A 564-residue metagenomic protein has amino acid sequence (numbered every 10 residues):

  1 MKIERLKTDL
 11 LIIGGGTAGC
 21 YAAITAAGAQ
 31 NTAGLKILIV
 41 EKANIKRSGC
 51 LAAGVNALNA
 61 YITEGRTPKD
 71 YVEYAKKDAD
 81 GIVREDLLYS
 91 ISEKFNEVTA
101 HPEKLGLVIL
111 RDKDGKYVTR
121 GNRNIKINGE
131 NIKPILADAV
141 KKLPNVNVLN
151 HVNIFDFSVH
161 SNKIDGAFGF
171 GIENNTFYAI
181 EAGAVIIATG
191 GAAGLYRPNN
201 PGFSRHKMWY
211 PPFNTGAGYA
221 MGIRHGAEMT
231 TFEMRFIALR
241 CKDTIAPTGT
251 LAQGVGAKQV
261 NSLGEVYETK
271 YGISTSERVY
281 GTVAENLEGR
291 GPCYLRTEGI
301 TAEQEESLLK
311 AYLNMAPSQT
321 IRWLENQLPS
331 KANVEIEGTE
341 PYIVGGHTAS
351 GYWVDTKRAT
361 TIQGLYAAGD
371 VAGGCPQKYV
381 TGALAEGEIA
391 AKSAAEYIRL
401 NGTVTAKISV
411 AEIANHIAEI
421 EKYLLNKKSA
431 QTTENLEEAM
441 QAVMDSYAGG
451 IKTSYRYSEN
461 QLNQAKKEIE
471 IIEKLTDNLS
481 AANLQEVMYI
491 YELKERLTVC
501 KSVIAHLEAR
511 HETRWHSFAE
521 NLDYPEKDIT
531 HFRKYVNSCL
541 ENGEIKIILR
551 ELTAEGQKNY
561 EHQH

Functional and structural regions predicted by a protein language model:
M1, R5-D9, T25, A29 (+10 more regions): Glycine- and aromatic-enriched mobile tails/lids
L10-I39: N-terminal Rossmann-like FAD-binding beta1-loop-alpha1 element of flavoenzymes
G14, A182-A184, A188-T189, A368-G369 (+1 more regions): Short, well-ordered coil/turn residues at beta-beta hairpins and beta-strand->alpha-helix junctions within
A43-E73, G249-L251: Conserved N-terminal glycine-rich FAD pyrophosphate-binding loop of Rossmann-like flavoproteins
R47, V98-A184, A188, A192-N199 (+3 more regions): Conserved redox-cofactor binding core of oxidoreductases
D156-E173, A179, S330-A372: FAD-site-proximal beta/loop scaffold in flavoenzymes
I187-A246, V380-S393: Glycine-rich loop(s) and the adjacent beta-strand/alpha-helix scaffold that form part
M221, A227-E335, P341, L384 (+1 more regions): An anion/pyrophosphate-binding glycine-rich loop and adjacent beta-alpha core in soluble alpha-beta enzymes
